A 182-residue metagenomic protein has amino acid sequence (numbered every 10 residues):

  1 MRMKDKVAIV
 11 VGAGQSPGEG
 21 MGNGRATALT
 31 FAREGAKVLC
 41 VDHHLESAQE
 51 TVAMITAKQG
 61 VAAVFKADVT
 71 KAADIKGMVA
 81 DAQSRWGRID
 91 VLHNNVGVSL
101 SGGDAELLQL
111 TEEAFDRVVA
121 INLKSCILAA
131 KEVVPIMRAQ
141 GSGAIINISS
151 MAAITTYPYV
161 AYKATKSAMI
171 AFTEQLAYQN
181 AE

Functional and structural regions predicted by a protein language model:
M3-L39: Canonical Rossmann dinucleotide-binding motif of NAD(H)/NADP(H)-dependent dehydrogenases/reductases, specifically
K6, G60-V61, R88-I89, M137-M151 (+1 more regions): Active-site loop of short-chain dehydrogenase/reductase
S16-E19, S99, I146-A168, T173-E174 (+1 more regions): Catalytic loop of short-chain dehydrogenase/reductase
L45-E46, K66-M78, E112: The beta1-alpha1 cofactor-binding region of Rossmann-like NAD(H)/NADP(H)-dependent oxidoreductases
N95-G103: Conserved NAD(P)H cofactor-binding loop of Rossmann-fold oxidoreductase domains
G103-L107, T111-D116, Y159: Substrate-binding pocket helix/loop in short-chain dehydrogenase/reductase
A130-K131, E174: A short, exposed helix-loop element centered on a Lys and neighboring polar residues
